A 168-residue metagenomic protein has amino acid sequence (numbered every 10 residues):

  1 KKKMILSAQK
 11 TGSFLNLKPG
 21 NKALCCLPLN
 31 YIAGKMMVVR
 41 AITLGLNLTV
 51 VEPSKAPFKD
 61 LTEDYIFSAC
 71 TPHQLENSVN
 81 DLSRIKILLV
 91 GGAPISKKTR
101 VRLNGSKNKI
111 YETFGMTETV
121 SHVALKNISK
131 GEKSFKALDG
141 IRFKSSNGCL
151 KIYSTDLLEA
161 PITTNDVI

Functional and structural regions predicted by a protein language model:
K1, T71, G115-T119, T164: Ser/Thr-glycine-rich phosphate-binding loops at phosphate-binding pockets of nucleotides, nucleotide cofactors
K1-K18: Conserved structural elements of the adenylate-forming
K2-L6, K22-N77: AMP-binding/adenylate-forming
L82-G131: Gly/Ser/Thr-rich phosphate-binding loop
E132-K136: Short Gly/Pro-enriched turn/cap motifs at secondary-structure boundaries
R142-S145: Short beta-strand scaffold segments in enzyme catalytic cores
C149-I168: Conserved ATP-binding/catalytic segment of the ANL
